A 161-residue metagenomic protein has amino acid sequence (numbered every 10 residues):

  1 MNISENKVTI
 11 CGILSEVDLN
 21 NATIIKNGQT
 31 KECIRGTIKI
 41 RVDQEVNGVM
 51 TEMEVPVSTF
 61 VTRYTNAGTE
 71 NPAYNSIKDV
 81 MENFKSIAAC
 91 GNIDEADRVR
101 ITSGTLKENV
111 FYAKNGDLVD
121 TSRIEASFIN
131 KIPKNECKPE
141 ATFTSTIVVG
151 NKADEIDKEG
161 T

Functional and structural regions predicted by a protein language model:
M1-T161: OB-fold and OB-like single-stranded nucleic-acid-recognition modules and their adjacent interaction interfaces
